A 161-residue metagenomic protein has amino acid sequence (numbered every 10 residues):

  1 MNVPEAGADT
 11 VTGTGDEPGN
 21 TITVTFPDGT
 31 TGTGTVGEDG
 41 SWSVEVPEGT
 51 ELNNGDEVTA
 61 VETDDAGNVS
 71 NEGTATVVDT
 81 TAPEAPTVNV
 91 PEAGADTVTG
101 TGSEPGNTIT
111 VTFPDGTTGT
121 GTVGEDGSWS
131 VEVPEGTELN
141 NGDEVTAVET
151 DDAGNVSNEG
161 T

Functional and structural regions predicted by a protein language model:
M1-T161: Ser/Thr-rich low-complexity repeats and stalk/linker segments
